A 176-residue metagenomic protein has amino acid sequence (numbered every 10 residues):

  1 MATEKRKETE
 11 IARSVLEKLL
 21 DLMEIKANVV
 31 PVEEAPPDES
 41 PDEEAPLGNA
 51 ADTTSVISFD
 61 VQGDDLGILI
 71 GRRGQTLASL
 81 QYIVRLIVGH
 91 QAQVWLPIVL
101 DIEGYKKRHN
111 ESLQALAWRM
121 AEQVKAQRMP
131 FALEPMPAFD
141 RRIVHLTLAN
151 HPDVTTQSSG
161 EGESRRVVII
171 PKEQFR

Functional and structural regions predicted by a protein language model:
M1-R176: RNA-contacting regions in translation and RNA-metabolism proteins, encompassing KH/S1 modules where present
